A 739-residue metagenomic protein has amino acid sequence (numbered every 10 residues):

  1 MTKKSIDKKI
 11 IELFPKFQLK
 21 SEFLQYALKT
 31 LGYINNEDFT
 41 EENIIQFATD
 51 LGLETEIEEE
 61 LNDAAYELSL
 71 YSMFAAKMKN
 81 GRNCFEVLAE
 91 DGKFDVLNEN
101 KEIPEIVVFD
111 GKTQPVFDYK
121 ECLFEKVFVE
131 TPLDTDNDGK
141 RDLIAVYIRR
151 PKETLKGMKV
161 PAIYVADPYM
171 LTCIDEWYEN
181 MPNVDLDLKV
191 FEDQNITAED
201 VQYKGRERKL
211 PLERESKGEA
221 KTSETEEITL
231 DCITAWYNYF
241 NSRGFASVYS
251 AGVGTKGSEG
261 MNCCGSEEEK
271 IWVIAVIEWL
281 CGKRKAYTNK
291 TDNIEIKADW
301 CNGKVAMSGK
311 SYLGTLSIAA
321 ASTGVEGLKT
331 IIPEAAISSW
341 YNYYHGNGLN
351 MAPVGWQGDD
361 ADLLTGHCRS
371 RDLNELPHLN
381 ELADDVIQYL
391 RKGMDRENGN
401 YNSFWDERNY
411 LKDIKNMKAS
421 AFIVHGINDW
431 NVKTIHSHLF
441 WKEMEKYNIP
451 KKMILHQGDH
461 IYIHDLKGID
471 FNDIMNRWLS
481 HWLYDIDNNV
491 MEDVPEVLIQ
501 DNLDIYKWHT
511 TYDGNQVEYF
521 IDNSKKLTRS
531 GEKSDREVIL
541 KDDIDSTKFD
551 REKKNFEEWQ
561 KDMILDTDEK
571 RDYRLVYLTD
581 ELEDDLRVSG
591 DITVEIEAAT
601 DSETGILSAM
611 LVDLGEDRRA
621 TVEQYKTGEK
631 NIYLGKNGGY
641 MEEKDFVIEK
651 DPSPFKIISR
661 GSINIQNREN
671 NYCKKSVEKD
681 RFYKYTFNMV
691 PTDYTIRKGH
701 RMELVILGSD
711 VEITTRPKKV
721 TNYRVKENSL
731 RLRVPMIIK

Functional and structural regions predicted by a protein language model:
I6-I10, F14-Y26, L31-F85, A89-K101 (+10 more regions): Accessory cap/linker subdomain of secreted extracellular hydrolases
G111-M158, F191-S216, L578, L582-D584: N-terminal cap/lid segment of alpha/beta-hydrolase-fold proteins
M158-P168: Short beta-strand element of the alpha/beta-hydrolase
K256-I277, R284-Y287, I461-F471: Catalytic nucleophile-loop/oxyanion-hole region of alpha/beta-hydrolase and closely related hydrolase-like folds
M417, I423-H425, D429: Short beta-strand/loop motif that positions the catalytic acidic residue of the alpha/beta-hydrolase fold
W430-H436: Conserved alpha/beta-hydrolase "acid-adjacent" motif
M444-I461: Catalytic histidine neighborhood in serine/cysteine hydrolases with alpha/beta-hydrolase-type architecture
D465, I469-L483, D487-K739: C-terminal, loop-rich substrate-recognition/catalytic regions characterized by aromatic stacking residues
